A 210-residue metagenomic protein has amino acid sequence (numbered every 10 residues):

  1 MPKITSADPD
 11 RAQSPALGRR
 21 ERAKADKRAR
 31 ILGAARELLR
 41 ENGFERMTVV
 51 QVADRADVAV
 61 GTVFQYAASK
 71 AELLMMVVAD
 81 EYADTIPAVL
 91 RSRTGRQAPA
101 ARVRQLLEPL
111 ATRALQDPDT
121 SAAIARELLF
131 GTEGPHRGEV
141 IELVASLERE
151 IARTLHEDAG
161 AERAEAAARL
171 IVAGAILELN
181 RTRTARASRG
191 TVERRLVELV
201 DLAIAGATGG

Functional and structural regions predicted by a protein language model:
M1-N42, M47-R55, E72: Basic, helix-initiating cap at the start of DNA-binding domains
K3-S6, A161-A185, V192-A203: Hydrophobic alpha-helical segments that form the core of small-molecule binding pockets and/or dimer interfaces
A25-G33, E45-R46, D57, Y66-L90 (+1 more regions): An amphipathic alpha-helix adjacent to DNA-recognition modules
A34-L38, P109, R113, G174: Short amphipathic alpha-helical elements of helix-turn-helix/winged-helix folds
G61: Key DNA-contact positions within bacterial/archaeal DNA-binding proteins
M76, L90-Q116, A167-I171, E193: Hydrophobic alpha-helical connector segments
D80, I86-P87, E133-A159, E165-L170 (+1 more regions): Amphipathic alpha-helical packing segments from all-alpha helical-bundle domains
T112-R149, N180-R186: Short secondary-structure transition hinges
